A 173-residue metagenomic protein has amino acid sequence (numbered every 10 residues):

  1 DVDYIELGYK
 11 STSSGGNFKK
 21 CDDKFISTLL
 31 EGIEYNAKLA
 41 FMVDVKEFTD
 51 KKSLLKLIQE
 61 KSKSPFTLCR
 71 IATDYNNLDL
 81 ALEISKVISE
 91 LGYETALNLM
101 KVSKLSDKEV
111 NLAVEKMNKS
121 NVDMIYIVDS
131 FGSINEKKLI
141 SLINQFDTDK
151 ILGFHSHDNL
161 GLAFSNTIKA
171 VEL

Functional and structural regions predicted by a protein language model:
D1, C69, I125: Conserved, mostly hydrophobic/aromatic
D1-E6, L173: Short intrinsically disordered, low-complexity coil segments enriched in acidic
Y4, Y9-L112, K116: Active-site beta->alpha loop and helix N-cap motifs at the rims of alpha/beta catalytic domains
S64-T67, S89-E94, N118-M124, Q145-L152 (+1 more regions): Glycine-enriched alpha-helix->loop->beta-strand junction motifs that scaffold or abut catalytic
M124-L173: Catalytic alpha/beta core domains of metabolic enzymes, predominantly
